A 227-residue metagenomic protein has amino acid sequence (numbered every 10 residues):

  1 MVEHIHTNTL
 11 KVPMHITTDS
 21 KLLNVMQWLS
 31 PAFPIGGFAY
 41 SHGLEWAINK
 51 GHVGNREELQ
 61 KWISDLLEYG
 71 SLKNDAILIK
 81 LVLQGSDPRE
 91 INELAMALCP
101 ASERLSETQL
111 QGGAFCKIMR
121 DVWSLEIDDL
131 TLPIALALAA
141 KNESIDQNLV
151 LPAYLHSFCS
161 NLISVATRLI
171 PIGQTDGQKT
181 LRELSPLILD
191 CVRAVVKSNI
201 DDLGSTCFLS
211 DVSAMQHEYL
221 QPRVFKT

Functional and structural regions predicted by a protein language model:
M1-T227: Metal- and O2-centered redox machinery and metal/ROS homeostasis
